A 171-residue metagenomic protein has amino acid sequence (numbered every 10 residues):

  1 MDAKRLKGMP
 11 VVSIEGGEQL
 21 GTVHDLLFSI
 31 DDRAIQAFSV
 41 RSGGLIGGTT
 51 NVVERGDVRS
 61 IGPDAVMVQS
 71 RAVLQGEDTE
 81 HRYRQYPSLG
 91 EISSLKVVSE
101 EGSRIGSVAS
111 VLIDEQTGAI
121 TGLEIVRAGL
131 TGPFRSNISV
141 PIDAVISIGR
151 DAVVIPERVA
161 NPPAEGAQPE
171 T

Functional and structural regions predicted by a protein language model:
M1-T171: Peripheral interaction segments used for macromolecular assembly
